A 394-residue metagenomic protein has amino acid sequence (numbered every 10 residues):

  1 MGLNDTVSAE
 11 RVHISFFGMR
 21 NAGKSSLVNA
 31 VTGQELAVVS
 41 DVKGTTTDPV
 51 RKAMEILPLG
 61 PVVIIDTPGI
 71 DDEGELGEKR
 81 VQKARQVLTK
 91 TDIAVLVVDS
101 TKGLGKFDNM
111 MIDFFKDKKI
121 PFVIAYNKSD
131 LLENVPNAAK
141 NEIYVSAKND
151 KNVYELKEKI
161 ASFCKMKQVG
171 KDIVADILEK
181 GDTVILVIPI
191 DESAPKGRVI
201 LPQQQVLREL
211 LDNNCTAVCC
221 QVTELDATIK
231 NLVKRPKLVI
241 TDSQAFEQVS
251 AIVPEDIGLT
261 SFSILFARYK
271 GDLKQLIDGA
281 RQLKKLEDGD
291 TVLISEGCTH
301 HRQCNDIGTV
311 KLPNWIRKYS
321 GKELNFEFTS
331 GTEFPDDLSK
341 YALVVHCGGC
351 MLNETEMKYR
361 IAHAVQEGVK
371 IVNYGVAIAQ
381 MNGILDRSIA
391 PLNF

Functional and structural regions predicted by a protein language model:
M1, R11, M19-S25, G197-L201 (+1 more regions): C-terminal effector/interaction modules appended to NTPase cores
M1-E78, Q86-V87: Conserved G1/Walker A P-loop phosphate-binding module
V42, T46, V50, R80 (+11 more regions): Helical mechanochemical/support elements of P-loop NTPase systems and associated helical scaffolds
G44-T45, G69-D71, T101-G103, K128-E133 (+8 more regions): Conserved nucleotide-binding/hydrolysis micro-motifs of P-loop NTPases
K52-G60, K79-Y144, D172-D176, V199-C215 (+3 more regions): Conserved C-terminal guanine-recognition region of P-loop GTPase G domains, centered on the G4
V95-D99, A125-N127, V145, L186-I188 (+4 more regions): Conserved beta-strand segments of the P-loop GTPase G domain that flank and frequently precede/overlap
I120-D176, T183-I185, N214-T223, T260-S261 (+4 more regions): Canonical P-loop GTPase G-domain recognition
I177-Q204: Long, well-ordered amphipathic alpha-helical subdomains in the mid-to-C-terminal portions of large enzyme subunits
